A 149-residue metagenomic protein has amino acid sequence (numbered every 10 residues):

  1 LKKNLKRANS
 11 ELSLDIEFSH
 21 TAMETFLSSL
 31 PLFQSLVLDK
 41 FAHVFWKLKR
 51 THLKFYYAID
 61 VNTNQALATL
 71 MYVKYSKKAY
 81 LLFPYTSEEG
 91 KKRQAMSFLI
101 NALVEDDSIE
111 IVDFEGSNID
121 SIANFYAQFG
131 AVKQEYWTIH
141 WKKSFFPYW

Functional and structural regions predicted by a protein language model:
L1-K91, Q128: A conserved beta-strand-loop-helix scaffold within acyl/acetyltransferase catalytic domains
H52-P147: Aromatic (often tryptophan-rich) hydrophobic motifs at membrane interfaces
